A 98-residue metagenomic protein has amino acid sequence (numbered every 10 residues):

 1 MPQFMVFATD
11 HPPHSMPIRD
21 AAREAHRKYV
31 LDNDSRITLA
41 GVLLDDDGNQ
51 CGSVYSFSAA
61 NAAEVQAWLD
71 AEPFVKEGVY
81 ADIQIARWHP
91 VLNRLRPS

Functional and structural regions predicted by a protein language model:
M1-S98: Conserved, structured core segments of small domains
